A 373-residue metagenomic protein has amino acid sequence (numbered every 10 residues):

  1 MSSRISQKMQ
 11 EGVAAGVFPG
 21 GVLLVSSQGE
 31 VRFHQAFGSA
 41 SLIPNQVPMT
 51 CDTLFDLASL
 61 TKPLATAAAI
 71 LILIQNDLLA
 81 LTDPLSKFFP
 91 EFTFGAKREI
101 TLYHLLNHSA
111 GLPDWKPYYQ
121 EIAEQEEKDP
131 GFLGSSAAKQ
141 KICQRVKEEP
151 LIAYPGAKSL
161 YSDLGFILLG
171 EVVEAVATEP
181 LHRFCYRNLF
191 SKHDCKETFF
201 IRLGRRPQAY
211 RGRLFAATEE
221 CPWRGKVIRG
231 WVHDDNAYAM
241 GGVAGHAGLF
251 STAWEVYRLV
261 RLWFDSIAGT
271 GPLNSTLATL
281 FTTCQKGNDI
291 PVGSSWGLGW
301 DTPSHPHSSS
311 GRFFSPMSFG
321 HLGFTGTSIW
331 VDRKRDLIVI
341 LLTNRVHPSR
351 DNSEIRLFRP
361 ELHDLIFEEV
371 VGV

Functional and structural regions predicted by a protein language model:
S2-L57, L78-A80, Q144, D234 (+3 more regions): Short, conserved catalytic-motif segment at the N-terminal edge
I5, L57, T61, T66 (+6 more regions): Hydrophobic (often cysteine-bearing) scaffold residues that line and stabilize catalytic clefts of nucleotide/cofactor
Q10-G12, L54, G287, F314-F319 (+1 more regions): Short, P/G- and charge-enriched loop/turn segments at secondary-structure junctions
E11-L24, P44-H104, A153-L164, A244-A247: Short active-site loop at a secondary-structure junction that contains or immediately precedes the catalytic residue(s)
P19-G21, R32, P180, T325-S328: Short loop/turn microsegments at loop-to-beta-strand junctions
A96-P316: Short, surface-exposed loop or secondary-structure junction motifs that flank catalytic or metal-binding residues
I329, D336-R345: Short, well-ordered beta-strand elements
